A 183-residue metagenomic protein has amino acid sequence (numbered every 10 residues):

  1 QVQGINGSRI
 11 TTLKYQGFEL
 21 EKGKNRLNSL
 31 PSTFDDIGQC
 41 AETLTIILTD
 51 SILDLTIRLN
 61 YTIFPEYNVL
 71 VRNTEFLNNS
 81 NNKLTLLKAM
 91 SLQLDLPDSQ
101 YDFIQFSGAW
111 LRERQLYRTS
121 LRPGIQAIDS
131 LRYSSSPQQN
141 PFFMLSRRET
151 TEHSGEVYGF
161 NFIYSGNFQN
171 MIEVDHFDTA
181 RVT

Functional and structural regions predicted by a protein language model:
Q1-V182: Polysaccharide-binding surfaces and accessory modules of carbohydrate-active proteins
